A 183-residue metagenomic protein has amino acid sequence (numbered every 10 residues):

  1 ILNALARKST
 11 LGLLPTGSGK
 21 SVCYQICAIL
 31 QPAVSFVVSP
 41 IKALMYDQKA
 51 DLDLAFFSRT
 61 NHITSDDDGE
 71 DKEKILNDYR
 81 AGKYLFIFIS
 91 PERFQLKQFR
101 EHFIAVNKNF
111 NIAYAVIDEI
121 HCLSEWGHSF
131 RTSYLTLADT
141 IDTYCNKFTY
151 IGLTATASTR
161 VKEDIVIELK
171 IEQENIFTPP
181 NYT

Functional and structural regions predicted by a protein language model:
I1-P15, C23-I26: Conserved pre-motif I regulatory segment
A6-G12, A33-V34, K83-I87, K147-T149: Pre-Walker A (Motif I) flank of P-loop NTPase domains
S18, Q25, D67-Y114, C122-H128: Conserved helix/coil segment N-terminal to the catalytic DExD/H
S21-V22, P32-L54, T60-D71, S90-Q95 (+1 more regions): Conserved Walker A/P-loop ATP-binding site and its immediately adjacent core in helicase/helicase-like ATPase domains
L44-L52, K74-D78, H102, T136 (+2 more regions): Alpha-helical scaffold elements adjacent to nucleotide-binding pockets in ATP/GTP-utilizing enzyme cores
Y46, A50, R80-A81, I120-H121 (+1 more regions): ASCE RecA-like P-loop NTPase motor cores that couple ATP hydrolysis to mechanical translocation on nucleic acids
V106-T178: Post-DEXD/H (motif II) to motif III coupling segment of the RecA-like Helicase ATP-binding lobe
P179-T183: Short, intrinsically disordered, charge-balanced linker/junction segments flanking boundaries in proteins
